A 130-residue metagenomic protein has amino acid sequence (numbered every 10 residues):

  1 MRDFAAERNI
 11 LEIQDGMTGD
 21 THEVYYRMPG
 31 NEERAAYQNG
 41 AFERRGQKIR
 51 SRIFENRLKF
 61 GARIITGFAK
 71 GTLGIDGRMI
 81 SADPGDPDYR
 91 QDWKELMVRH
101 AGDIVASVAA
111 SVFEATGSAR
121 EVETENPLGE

Functional and structural regions predicted by a protein language model:
M1-L11: Short, intrinsically disordered N-terminal pre-domain segments
E12-G16: A generic structural motif
T18-E130: Short, surface-exposed, charged amphipathic helix/loop patches that serve as local interaction elements
